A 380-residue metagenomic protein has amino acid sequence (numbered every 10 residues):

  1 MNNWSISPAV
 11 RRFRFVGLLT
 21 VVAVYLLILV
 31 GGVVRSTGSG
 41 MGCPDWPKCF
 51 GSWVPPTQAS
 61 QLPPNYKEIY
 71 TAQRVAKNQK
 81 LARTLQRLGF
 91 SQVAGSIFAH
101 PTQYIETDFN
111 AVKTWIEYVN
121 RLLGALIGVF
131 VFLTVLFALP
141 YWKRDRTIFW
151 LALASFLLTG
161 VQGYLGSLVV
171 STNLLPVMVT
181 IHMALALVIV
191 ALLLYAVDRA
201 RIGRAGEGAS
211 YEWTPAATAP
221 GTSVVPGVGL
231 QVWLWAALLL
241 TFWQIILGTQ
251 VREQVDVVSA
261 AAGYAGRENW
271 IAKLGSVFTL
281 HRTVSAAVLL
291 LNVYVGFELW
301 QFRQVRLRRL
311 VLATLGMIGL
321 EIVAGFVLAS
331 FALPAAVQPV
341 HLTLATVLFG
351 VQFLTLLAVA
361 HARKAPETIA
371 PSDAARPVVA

Functional and structural regions predicted by a protein language model:
M1-A380: Polytopic transmembrane helical bundles with strong interfacial aromatic enrichment
